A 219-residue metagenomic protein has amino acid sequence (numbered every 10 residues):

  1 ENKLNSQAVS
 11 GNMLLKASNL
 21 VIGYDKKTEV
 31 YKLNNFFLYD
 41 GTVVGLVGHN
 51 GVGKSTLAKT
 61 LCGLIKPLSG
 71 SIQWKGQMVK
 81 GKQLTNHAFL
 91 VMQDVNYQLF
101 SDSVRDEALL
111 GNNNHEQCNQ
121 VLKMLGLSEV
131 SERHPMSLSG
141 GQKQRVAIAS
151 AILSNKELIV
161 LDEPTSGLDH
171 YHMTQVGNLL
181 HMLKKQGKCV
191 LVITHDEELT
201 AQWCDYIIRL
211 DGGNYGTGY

Functional and structural regions predicted by a protein language model:
V47-H49: The feature captures the beta-strand-to-loop junction immediately N-terminal to the Walker
C62: Helix-to-loop junction immediately C-terminal to a conserved catalytic motif
G70-L84: Conserved ABC transporter NBD signature motif
H115-V130: Conserved ABC ATPase "signature" region
H134-L138, Q142: Conserved ABC ATPase signature
I159-E163: Catalytic Walker B motif of ABC-type/P-loop ATPase nucleotide-binding domains
D169: ABC-family nucleotide-binding domains
